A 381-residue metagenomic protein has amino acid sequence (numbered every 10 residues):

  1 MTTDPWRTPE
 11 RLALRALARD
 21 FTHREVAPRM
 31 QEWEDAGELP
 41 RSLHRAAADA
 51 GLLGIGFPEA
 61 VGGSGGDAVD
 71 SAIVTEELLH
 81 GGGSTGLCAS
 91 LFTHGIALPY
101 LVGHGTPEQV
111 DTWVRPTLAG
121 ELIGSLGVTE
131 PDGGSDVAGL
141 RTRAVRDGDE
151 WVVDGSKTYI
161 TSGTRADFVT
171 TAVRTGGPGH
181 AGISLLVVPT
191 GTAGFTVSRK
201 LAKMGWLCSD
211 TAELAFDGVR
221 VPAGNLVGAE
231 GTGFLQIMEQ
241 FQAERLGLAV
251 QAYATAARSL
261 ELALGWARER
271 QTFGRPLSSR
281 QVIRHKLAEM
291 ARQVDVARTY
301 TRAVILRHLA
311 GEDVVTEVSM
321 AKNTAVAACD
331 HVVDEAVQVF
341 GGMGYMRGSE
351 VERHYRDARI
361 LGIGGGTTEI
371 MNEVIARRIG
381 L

Functional and structural regions predicted by a protein language model:
M1-G82, H104-Q109, P116, G120 (+3 more regions): Alpha-helical interface subdomain recognition
G66-D67, D136-A138, S162-A166, H180-G182 (+2 more regions): Short glycine/proline-enriched turns and hinge-like loops at secondary-structure junctions
G86-E108, G134: N-terminal glycine-rich flavin-associated loop
S90-L91, T117, D132-S135, Y159-S162 (+2 more regions): Short Gly/Pro-enriched turn/cap motifs at secondary-structure boundaries
G120-V128: A short, Trp-centered hydrophobic/proline-enriched beta-strand micro-motif
G139, G191-P222: Flexible, small-/acidic-enriched active-site or ligand-binding loops
E150, D154-V197: A short core secondary-structure module
L214-E239: A short, charged helix-loop
